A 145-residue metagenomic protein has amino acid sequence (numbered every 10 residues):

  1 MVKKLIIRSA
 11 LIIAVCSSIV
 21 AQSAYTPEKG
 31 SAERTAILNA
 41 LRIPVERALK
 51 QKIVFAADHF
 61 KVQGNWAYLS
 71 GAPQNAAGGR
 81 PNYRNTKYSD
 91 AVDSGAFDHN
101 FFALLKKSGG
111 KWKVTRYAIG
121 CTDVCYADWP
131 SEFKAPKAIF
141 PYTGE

Functional and structural regions predicted by a protein language model:
M1-A10: Bacterial N-terminal signal peptides that target proteins for export
S17-S23: Sec/Tat signal peptide C-region and signal peptidase I cleavage site
Y25-K52: Short, non-transmembrane alpha-helical segments in secretory-pathway proteins
K52-F60, R116-Y117: Surface-exposed patches in mature extracellular/periplasmic domains of secreted proteins
D58-K107: Mature extracytoplasmic domains of secretory-pathway proteins
N82-K87, I119, P130-S131: "Short basic amphipathic alpha-helical interaction patches in structured regions
D98-W129: Short beta-strand edge/turn micro-motifs at domain boundaries
A127-E145: Extended, polar beta-sheet/loop recognition surfaces of beta-rich domains that mediate binding to diverse ligands
